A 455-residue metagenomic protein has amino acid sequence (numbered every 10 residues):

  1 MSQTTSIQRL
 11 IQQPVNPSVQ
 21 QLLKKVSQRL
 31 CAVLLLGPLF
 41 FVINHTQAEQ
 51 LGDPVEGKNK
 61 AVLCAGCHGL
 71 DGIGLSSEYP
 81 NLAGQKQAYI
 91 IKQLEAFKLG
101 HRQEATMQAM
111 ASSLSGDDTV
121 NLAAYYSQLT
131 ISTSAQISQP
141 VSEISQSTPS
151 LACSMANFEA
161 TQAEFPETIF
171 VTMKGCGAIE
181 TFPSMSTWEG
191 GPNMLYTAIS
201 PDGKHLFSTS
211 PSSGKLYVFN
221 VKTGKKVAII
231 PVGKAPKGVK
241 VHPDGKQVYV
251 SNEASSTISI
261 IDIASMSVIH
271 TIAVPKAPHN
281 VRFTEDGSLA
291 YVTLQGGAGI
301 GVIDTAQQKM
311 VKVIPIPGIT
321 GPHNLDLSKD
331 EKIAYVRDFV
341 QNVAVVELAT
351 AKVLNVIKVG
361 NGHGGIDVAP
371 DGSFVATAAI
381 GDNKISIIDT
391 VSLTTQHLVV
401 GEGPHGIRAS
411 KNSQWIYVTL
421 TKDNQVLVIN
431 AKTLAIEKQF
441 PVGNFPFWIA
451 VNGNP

Functional and structural regions predicted by a protein language model:
M1-V26: N-terminal secretory signal peptides that target proteins for export/translocation
C31-V42: Bacterial N-terminal signal peptides
V42-A48: Sec/Tat signal peptide C-region and signal peptidase I cleavage site
A48-V62, L70, E78, A88-L94 (+3 more regions): Predominantly soluble domains enriched in secretory-pathway, periplasmic, or organellar proteins
G66: Short, cysteine/histidine-rich loop/knuckle motifs that typically chelate Zn2+
